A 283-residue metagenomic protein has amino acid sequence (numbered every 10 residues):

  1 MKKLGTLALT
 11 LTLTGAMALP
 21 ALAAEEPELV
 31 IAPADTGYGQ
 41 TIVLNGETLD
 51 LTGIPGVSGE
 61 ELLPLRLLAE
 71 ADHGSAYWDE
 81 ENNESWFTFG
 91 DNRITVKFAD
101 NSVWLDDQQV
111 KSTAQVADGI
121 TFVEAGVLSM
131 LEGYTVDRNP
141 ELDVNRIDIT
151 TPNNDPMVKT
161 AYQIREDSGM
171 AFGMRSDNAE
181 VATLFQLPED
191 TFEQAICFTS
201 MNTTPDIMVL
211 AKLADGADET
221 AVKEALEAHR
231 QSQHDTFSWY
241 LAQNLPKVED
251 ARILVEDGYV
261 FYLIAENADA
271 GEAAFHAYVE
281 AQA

Functional and structural regions predicted by a protein language model:
M1-A8: Positively charged n-region of N-terminal signal peptides that target proteins for export
G5, L19-D167, E280: Primary recognition of N-terminal secretory signal peptides and signal-anchoring hydrophobic helices
A8-A18: Bacterial N-terminal signal peptides
L65-A69, A125-S129, A161, M208 (+4 more regions): Extracytoplasmic/secreted envelope proteins and their assembly/folding machinery, especially bacterial periplasmic
A171-P205, D218, V222, V248: Short, compositionally biased low-complexity segments enriched in polar/charged residues
P205-D215: A short acidic-to-branched-hydrophobic micro-motif
L210, N244-A283: A short, solvent-exposed beta-edge/loop patch
E219, K223-E256: Short Gly/Thr-rich strand-loop-strand
